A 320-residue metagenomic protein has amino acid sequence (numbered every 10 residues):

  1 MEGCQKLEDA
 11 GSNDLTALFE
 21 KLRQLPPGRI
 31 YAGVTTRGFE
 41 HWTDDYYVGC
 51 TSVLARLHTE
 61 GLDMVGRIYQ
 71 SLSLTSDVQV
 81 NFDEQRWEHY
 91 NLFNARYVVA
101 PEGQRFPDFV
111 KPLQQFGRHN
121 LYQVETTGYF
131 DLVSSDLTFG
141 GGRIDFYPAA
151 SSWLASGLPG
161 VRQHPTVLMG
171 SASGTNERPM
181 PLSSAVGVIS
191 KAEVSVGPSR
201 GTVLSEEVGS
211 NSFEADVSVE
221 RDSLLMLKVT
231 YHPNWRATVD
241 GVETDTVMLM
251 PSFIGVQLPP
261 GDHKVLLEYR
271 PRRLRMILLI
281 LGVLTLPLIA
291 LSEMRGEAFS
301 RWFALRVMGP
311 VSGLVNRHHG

Functional and structural regions predicted by a protein language model:
M1-G61: Extracytoplasmic
Q5-K6, S73-S76, R221: Short, contiguous strand/loop micro-motifs
A10-D14, Q79-F82, Y90, V219: Short, glycine/acidic-rich beta->alpha junctions
E20-Q24, G28-Y31, H89-G320: Flexible, solvent-exposed extracytoplasmic
T35, Q70, G103: Residue-level "edge-of-site" marker
G38, L72, H119-Y122: A short acidic, often aromatic-flanked loop/helix-cap motif at beta-alpha or helix-coil junctions that lines enzyme
G49-G66, G103-D108, L121-Q123: Repeat-unit-sized solenoid/scaffold elements
V53-A95: Luminal/periplasmic acceptor-recognition loop/helix of membrane-associated glycosyltransferases
